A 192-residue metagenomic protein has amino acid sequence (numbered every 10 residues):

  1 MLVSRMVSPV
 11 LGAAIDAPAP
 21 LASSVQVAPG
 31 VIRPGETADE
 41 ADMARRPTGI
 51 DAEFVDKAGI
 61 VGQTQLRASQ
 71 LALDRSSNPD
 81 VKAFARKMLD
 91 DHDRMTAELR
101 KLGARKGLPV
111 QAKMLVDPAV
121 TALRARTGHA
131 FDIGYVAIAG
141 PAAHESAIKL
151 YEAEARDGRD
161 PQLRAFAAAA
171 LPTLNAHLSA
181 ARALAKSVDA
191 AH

Functional and structural regions predicted by a protein language model:
V3-H192: His/Met- and acidic-residue-enriched segments that coordinate or traffic transition-metal cofactors and support
